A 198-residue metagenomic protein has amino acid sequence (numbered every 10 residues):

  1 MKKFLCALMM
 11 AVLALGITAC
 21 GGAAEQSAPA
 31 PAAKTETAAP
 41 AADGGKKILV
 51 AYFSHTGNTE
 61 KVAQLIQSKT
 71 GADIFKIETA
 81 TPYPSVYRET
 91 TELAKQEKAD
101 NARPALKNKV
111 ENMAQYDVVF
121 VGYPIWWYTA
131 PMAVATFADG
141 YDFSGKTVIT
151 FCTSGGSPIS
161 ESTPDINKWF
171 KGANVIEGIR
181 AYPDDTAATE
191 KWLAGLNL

Functional and structural regions predicted by a protein language model:
F4-A7, I17-L198: Active-site-proximal alpha-helix that buttresses catalytic centers in soluble enzyme cores
A11-V12: Repetitive helical segments and hydrophobic/amphipathic motifs
